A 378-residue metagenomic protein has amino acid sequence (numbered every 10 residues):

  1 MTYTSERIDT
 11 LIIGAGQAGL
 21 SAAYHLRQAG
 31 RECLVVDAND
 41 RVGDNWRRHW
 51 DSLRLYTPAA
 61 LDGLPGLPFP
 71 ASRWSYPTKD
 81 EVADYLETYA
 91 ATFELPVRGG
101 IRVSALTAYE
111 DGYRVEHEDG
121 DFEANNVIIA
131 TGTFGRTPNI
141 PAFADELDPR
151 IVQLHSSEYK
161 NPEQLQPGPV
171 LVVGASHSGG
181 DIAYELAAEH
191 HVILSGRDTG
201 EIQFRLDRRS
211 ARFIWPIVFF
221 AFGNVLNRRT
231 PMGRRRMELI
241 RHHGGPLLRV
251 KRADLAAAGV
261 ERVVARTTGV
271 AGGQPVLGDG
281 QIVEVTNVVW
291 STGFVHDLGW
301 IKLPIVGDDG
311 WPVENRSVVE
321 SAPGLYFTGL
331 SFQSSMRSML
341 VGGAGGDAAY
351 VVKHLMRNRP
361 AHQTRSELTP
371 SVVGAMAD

Functional and structural regions predicted by a protein language model:
T2-A15, L20-N39, G43-N45, W74-D378: Flavin (primarily FAD) cofactor-binding/catalytic cores of flavoenzymes
R41, W50-L53: Aromatic-lined carbohydrate-binding/catalytic grooves of carbohydrate-active enzymes
W46-W50, T57, L206: Short, flexible helix/strand-to-coil boundary loops that buttress conserved ligand/catalytic motifs in alpha/beta
D51, A60, D111: Residues that flank catalytic or metal-binding motifs in active/ligand-binding sites
L55-W74, N224-M232: Glycine-rich flavin
